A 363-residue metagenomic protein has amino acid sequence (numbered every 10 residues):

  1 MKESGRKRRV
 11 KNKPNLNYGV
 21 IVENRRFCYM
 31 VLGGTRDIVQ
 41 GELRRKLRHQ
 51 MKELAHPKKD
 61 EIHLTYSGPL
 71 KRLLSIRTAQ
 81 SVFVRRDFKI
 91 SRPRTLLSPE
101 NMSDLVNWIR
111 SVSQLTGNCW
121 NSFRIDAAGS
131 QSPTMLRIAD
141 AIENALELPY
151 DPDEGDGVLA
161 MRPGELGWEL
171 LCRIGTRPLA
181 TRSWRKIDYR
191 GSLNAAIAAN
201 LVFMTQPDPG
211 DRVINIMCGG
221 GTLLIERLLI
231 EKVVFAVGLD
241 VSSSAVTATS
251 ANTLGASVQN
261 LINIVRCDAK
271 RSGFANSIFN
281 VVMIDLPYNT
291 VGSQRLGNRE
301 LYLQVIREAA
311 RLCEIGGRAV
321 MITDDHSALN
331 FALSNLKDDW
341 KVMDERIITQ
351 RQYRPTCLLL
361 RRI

Functional and structural regions predicted by a protein language model:
K2-L47, A55-E61, Y66-R72, P152-D156 (+1 more regions): Class I S-adenosyl-L-methionine-dependent methyltransferase catalytic core
K2-P152: Non-catalytic nucleic-acid substrate-recognition regions in nucleic-acid-modifying enzymes
